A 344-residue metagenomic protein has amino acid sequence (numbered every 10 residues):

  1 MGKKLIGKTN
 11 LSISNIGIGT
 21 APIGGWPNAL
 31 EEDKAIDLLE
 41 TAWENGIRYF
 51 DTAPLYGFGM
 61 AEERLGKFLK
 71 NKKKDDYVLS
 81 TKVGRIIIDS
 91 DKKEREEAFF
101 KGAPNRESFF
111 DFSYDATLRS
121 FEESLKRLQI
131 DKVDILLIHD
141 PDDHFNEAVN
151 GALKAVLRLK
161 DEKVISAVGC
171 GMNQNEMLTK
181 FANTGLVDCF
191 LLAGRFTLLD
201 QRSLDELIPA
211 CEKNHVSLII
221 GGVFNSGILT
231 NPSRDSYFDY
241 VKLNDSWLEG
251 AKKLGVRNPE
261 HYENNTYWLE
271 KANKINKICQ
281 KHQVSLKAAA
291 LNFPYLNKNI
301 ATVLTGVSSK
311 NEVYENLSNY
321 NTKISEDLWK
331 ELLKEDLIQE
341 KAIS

Functional and structural regions predicted by a protein language model:
M1-T81, R85-D89: N-terminal binding-site loop/beta-alpha segment at the start of enzyme catalytic domains that lines or forms
I6, I18, A35, F50 (+10 more regions): Conserved, mostly hydrophobic/aromatic
A29-A42, S113-R127, N173-K180: Short, acidic/polar
L30-K34, M60, S108-A116, E147-G151 (+1 more regions): Alpha-helix N-cap and loop-to-helix initiation/capping positions
D75-D111: Structural motif corresponding to the early beta-alpha repeats
F100-F112, L254-E260, N276: Short glycine/proline- and acidic residue-enriched helix-loop micro-motifs that form flexible lids or anion-recognition
E123-H144: Active-site groove signature of glycoside hydrolases
P141-I343: Beta/alpha (TIM)-barrel catalytic core signal, keyed to glycine-rich beta->alpha loops juxtaposed to Asp/Glu that bind
